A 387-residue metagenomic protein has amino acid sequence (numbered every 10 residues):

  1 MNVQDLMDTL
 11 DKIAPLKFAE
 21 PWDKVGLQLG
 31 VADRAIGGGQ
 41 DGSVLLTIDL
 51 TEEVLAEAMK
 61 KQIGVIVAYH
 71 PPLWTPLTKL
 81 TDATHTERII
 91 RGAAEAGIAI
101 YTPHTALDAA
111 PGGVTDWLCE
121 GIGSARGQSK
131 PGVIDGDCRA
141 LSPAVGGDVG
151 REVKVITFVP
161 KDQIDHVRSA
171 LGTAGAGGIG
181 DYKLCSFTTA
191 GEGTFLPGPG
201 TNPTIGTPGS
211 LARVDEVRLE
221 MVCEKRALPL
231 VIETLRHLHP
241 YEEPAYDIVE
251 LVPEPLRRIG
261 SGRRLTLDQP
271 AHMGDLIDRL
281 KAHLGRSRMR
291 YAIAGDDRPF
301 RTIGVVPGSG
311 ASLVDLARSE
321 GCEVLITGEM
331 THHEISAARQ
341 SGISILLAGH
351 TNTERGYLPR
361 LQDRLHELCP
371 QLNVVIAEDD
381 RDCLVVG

Functional and structural regions predicted by a protein language model:
M1-G387: Hydrophobic structural segments
